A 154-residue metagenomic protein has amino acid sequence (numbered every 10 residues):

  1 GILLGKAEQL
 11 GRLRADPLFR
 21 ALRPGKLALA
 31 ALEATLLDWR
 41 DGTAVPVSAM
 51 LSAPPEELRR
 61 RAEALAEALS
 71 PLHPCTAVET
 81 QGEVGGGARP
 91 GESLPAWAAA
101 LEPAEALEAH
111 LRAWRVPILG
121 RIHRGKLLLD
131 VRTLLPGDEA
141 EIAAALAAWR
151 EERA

Functional and structural regions predicted by a protein language model:
G1-E67: Active-site C-terminal subdomain of aminotransferase-like
K26, R121-G125, R153-A154: Conserved short beta-strand edge segments in small beta-sheet-based binding/regulatory domains
R59-D138, I142: Conserved C-terminal alpha-helix-loop-beta "cap" of PLP-dependent enzymes that closes/shapes the active-site mouth
A144-L146: Basic, glycine-rich
W149-R150: Catalytic-site microenvironment of enzymes that process N-acetyl-hexosamine-containing cell-wall polysaccharides
